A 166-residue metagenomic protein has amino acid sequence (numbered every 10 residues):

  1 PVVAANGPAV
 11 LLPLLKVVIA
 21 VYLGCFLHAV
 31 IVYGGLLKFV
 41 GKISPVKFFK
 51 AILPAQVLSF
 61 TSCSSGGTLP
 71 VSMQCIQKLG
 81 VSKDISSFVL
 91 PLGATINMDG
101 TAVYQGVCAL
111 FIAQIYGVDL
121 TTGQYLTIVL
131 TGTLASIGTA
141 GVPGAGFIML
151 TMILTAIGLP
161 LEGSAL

Functional and structural regions predicted by a protein language model:
P1-P13, I115, D119: Transmembrane helix-loop junctions in multi-pass membrane proteins
V2-N6, V32-K42, G158: Structural signal for alpha-helical transmembrane segments and their membrane-water exit/capping regions in multi-pass
N6-Y33: Entry/N-cap segments of selected transmembrane alpha helices and their immediately preceding amphipathic helices
P13-V21, P54, I128-A135, T155: Pore-lining and gate-forming transmembrane alpha-helices of multi-pass membrane transport proteins
L23-G24, K38-F48, L79-S86, G117-T127 (+2 more regions): Membrane-interfacial loop-to-helix junctions in multi-pass transporters
G35-L36, S72, I76, I112 (+1 more regions): Hydrophobic alpha-helical interface/terminus motif in multipass membrane transporters
F49-Q105, L130-F147: Alpha-helical membrane segments and immediately flanking helix-loop junctions that form or couple to the substrate/ion
G106-L166: Transmembrane alpha-helical segments and their short flanking loops that form helix-hairpins/helix-helix interfaces
